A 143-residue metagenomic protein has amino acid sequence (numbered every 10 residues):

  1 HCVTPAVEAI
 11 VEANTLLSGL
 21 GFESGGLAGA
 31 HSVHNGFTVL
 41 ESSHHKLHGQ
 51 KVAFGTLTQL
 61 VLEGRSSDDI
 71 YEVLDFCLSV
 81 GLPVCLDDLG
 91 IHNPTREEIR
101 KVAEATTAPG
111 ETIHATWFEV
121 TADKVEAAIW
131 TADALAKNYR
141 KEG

Functional and structural regions predicted by a protein language model:
H1-S79: Active-site segments that bind and position negatively charged phosphate/pyrophosphate groups
R65-G143: C-terminal charged capping/lid subdomain of soluble metabolic enzymes
